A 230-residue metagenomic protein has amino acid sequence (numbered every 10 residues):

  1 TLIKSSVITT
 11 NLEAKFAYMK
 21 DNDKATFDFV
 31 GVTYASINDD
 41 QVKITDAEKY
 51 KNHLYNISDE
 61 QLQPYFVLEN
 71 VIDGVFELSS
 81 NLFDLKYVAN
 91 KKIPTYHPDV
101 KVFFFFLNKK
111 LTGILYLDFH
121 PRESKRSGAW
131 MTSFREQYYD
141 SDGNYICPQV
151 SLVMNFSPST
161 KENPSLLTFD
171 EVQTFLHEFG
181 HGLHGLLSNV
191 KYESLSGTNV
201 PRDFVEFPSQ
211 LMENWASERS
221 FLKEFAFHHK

Functional and structural regions predicted by a protein language model:
L2-P158, V205, N214-K230: Active-site-proximal, well-structured secondary-structure segments within enzyme catalytic domains
I72, Q173-L176, R202, E206: Short alpha-helical patches at coil-to-helix transitions and adjacent helical residues in well-structured domains
L82, K86, T168, G185-E193: A broad "non-catalytic interaction surface" signal
V100-K101, D170-E171, V200: Short loop/turn microsegments at loop-to-beta-strand junctions
S157-L176: Short pre-active-site segment immediately N-terminal to the catalytic Zn-binding motif
D170-G185, S209: Active-site recognition of the HExxH zinc-binding catalytic motif
G180-V190, E218-K223: Long, well-ordered alpha-helical segments
S188-E213, S217: The catalytic-center signature of Zn2+-dependent metalloproteases
